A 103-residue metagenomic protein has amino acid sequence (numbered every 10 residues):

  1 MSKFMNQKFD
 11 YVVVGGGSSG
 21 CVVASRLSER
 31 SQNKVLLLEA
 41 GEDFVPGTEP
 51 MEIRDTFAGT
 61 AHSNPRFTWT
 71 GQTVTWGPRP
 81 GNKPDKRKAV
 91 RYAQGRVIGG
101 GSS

Functional and structural regions predicted by a protein language model:
M1-S103: N-terminal redox-cofactor-binding region of secreted/periplasmic oxidoreductases
